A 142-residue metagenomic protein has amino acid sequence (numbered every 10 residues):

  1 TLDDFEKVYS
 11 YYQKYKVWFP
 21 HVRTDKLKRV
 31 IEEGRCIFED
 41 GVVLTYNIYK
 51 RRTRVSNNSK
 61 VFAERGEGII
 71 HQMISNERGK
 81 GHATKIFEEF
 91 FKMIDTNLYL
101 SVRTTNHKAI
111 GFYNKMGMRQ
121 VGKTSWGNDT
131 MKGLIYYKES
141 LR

Functional and structural regions predicted by a protein language model:
T1-H21: Short amphipathic alpha-helix that is part of the acyltransferase structural core
K7-S10, K26, K85, E89: Alpha-helical elements of Rossmann-like donor-binding domains used by nucleotide-donor carbohydrate transfer enzymes
K16-I37: Active-site rim helix/loop that mediates acceptor-substrate recognition in acyltransferases
E33-F38, V43, Q72, Y99 (+1 more regions): Short hydrophobic/aromatic beta-strand element in the GNAT-like acyltransferase core that lines or flanks the acyl-donor
V43-Q72, R78, N128-T130: Conserved acyl-donor/pantetheine-binding loop and adjacent beta-alpha core of acyl/acetyltransferases and related
S75, G79-K92, G111-K115: Conserved acetyl-CoA-binding loop-helix of GNAT-fold acetyltransferases
L100-G111, W126-M131: Conserved beta-strand-loop-alpha-helix junction that forms the acyl-donor binding cleft
N114-K123: Conserved acetyl-CoA-binding loop of GNAT-fold acetyltransferases
